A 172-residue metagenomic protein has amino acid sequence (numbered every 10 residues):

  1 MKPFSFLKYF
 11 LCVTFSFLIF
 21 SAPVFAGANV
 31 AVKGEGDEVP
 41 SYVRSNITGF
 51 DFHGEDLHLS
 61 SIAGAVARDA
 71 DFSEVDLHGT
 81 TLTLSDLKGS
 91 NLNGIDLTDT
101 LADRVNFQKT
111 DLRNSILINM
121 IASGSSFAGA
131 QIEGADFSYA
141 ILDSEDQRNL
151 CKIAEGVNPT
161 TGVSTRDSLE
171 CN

Functional and structural regions predicted by a protein language model:
K2-F10, T14-N172: Tandem repeat scaffolds
